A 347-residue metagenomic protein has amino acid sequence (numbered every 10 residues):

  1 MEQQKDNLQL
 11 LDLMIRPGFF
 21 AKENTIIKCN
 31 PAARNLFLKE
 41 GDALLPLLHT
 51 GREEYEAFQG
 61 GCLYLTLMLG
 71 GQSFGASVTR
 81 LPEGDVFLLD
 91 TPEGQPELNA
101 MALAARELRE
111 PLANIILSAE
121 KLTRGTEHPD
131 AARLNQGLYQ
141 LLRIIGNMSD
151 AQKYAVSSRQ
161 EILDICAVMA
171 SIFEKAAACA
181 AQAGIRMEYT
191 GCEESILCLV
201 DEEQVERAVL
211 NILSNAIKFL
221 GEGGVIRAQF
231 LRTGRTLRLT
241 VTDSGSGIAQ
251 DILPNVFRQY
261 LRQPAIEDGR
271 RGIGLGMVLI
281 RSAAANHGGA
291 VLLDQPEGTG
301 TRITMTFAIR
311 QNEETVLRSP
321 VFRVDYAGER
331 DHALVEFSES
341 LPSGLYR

Functional and structural regions predicted by a protein language model:
E2-P31, A102: Sensory modules in modular signal-transduction proteins
K153-E161, L197-V200: Conserved micro-motifs of the catalytic ATP-binding
I162, A181, R186-I196: Conserved catalytic submotifs in the C-terminal HATPase_c
A216-I217: Short helix-loop "hinge" at the ATP-lid/N-box region of the Bergerat-fold HATPase_c
D243: Acidic ATP/Mg2+-coordinating residue in the GHKL
I248-Y260: Short conserved segment of the HATPase_c
A285-E339, Y346: C-terminal end segment of the histidine kinase catalytic
